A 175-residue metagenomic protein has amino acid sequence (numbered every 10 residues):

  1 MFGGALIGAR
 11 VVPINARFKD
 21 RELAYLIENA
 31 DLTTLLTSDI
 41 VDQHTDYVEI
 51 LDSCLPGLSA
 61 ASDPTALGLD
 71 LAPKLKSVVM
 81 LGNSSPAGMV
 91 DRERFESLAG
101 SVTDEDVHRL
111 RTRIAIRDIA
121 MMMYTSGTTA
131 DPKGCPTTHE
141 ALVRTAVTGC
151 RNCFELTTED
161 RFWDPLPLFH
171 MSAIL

Functional and structural regions predicted by a protein language model:
M1-F2, R17-R21, S38, P165-L175: Conserved coil-to-alpha-helix start sites within the AMP-binding
F2-I7, E28-N29, H170: Short hydrophobic alpha-helices that are characteristic scaffold elements of the AMP-binding
G8, T128: Conserved G/P- and acidic residue-centered "switch" motifs that form tight phosphate/ATP-binding loops in soluble
A9-L98: Structural core segment of the AMP-binding/adenylate-forming
V12-A16, I40, T112, C135 (+1 more regions): Glycine- and other small-residue-rich loops at beta-strand/loop junctions that grip anionic moieties
L71-L75, V79-M80, P86-Y124, A130-D131 (+1 more regions): Conserved pre-ATP/AMP-binding loop-to-beta segment of ANL
V102-T103, I116, C135-T157, F162-F169 (+1 more regions): Conserved structural elements of the adenylate-forming
